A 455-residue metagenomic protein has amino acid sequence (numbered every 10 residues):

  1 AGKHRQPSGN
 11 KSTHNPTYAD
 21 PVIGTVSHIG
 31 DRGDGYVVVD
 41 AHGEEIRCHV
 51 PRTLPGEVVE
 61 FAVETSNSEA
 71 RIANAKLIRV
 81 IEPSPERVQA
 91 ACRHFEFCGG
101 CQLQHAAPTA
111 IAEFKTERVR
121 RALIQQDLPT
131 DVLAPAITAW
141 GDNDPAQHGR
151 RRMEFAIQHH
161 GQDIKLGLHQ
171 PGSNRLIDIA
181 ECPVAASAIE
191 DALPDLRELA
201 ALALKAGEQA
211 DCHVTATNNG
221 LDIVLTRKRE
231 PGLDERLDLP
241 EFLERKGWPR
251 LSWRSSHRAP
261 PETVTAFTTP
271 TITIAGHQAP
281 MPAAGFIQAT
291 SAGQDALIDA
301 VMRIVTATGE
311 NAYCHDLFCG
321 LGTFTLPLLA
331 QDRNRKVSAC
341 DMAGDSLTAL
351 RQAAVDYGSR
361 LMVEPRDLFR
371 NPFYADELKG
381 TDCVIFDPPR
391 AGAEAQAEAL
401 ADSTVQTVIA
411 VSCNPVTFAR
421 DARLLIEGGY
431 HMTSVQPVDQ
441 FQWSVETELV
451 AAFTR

Functional and structural regions predicted by a protein language model:
A1-H94, S173, H315: Terminal RNA-binding accessory module
A1-V22, D31, L202, K228-R455: Rossmann-like S-adenosyl-L-methionine
S27, A62-N67, A156-H160, T215-T217 (+1 more regions): Short beta-strand micro-motifs enriched in acidic
G56, A185, T290: Short, conserved phosphate/pyrophosphate- and ester-handling motifs at nucleotide-, phospho-/glycolipid
I78-A90, E96-K205, Q209: Extended interfacial segments that mediate partner engagement and assembly in macromolecular machines
P135, G207-T217, L251: A short glycine-rich, hydrophobically flanked beta-strand micro-motif that places a catalytic Asp/Glu for divalent metal
A136-P145, D211-H213, S256-P260, Q436-Q440: Short, solvent-exposed loop/turn elements at beta->coil junctions and helix N-caps that rim active or binding pockets
R151, L221, N311-A312: Nucleotide donor/acceptor-binding cores
